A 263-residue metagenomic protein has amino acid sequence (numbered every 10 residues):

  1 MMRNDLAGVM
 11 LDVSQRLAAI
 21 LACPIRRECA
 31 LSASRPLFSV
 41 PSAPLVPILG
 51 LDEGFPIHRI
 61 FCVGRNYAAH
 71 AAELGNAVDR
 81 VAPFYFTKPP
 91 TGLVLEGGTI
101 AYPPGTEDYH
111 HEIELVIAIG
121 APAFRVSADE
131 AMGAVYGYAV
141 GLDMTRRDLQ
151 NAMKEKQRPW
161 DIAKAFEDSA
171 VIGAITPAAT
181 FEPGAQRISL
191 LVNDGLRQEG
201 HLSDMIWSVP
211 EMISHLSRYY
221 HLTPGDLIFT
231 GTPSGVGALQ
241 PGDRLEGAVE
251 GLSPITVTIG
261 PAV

Functional and structural regions predicted by a protein language model:
M1-M2, M10: Methionine residue identity
C23, S32-Y136: Extended, compositionally biased flexible segments
S32-G54, N66, H70-D79, A139 (+1 more regions): Catalytic-pocket segment enriched in acidic/His residues
